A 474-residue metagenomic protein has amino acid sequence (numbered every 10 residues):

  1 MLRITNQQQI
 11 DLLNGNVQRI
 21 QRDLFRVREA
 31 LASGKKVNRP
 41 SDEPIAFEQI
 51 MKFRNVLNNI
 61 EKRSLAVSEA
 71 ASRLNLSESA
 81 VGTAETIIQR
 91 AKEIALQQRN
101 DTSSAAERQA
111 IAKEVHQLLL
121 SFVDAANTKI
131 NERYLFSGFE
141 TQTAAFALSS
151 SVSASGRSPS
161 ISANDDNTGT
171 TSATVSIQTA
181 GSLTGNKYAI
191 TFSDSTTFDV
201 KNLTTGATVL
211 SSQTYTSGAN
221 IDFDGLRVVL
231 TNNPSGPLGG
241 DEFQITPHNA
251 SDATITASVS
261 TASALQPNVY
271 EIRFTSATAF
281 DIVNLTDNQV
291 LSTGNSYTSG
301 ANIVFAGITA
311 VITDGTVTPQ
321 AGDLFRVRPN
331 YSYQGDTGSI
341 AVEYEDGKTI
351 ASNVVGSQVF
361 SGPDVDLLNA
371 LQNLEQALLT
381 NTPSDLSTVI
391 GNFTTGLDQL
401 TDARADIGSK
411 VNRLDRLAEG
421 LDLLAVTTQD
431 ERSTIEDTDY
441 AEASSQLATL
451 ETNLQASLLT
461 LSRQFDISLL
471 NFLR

Functional and structural regions predicted by a protein language model:
M1-A147, S151, Q372-R474: Amphipathic alpha-helical polymerization modules
T5, E43, L148, S162-D165 (+5 more regions): Alpha-helix initiation/capping motif
R22, L183, L265, Y333-D336: Short solvent-exposed loop/turn micro-motifs enriched in small/polar/acidic residues
L24, R28-L31, K35, I130 (+9 more regions): Polar, low-complexity export/assembly segments characteristic of proteins that are secreted or assemble on the cell
R63, Y134-F136, Y188, F198 (+5 more regions): Aromatic side chains
A147, S153-S160: Intrinsically disordered, low-complexity regulatory segments in eukaryotic proteins
R157-P329: Extended, beta-strand-rich, solvent-exposed assembly scaffolds of outer structural proteins
